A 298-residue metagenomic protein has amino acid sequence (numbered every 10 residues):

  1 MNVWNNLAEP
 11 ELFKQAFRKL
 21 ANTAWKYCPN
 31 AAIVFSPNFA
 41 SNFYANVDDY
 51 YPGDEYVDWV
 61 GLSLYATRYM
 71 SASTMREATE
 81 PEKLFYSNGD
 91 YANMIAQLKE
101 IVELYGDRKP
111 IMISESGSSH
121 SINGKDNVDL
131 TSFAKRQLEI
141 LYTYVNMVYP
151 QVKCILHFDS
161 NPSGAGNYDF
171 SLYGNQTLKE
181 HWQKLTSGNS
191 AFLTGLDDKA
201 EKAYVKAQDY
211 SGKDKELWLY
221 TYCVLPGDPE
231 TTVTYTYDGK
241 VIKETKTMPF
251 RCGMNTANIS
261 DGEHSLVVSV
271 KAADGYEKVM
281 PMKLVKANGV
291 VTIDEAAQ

Functional and structural regions predicted by a protein language model:
M1-V57, S63-Y86, N123-F133, G164-T186: Active-site cleft segment of glycoside hydrolase catalytic domains centered on the general acid/base Glu
N2-V3, I101-L138, F158-F170: Active-site clefts of carbohydrate-active enzymes
A32-S36, D58-S63, P110-E115, K153-H157: Structural recognition of the beta-strand scaffold that forms the well-ordered cores of secreted hydrolase catalytic
F39-P52, Y91-E103, Q137-Y144: Alpha-helical scaffolding within the catalytic cores of extracellular/periplasmic polymer-degrading hydrolases
Y65-N123: Glycoside hydrolase catalytic-domain groove-lining segments
L156-P229, I242, N258-D261, S265-V267 (+1 more regions): Aromatic-rich peripheral "rim/lid" segments of glycoside hydrolase catalytic domains that contact and position glycan
T231-Y235: Short beta-strand elements bearing conserved aromatic residues within extracellular beta-rich modules
K246-G253: Aromatic sugar-binding surface patches on proteins that engage polysaccharides or sugar-phosphate polymers
